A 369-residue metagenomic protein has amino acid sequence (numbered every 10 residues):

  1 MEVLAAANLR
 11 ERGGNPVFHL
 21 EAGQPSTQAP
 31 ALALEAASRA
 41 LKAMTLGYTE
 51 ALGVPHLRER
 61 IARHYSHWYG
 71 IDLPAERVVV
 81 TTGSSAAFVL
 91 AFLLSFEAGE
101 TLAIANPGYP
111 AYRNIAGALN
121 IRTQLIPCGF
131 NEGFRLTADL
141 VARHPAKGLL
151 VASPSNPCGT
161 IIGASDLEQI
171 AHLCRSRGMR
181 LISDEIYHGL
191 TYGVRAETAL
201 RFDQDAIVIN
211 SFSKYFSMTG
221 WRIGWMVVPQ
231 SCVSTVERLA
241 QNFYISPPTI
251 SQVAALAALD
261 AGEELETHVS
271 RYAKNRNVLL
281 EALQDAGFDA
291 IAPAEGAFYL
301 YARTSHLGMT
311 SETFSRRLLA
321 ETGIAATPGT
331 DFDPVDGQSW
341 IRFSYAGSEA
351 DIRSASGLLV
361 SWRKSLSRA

Functional and structural regions predicted by a protein language model:
M1-G83, L90, A258-A261, V278 (+1 more regions): N-terminal small-domain helix-loop-helix segment of the aminotransferase-like
R63, G308-T310, R317-A326, F332-A369: PLP-dependent enzyme catalytic core of the Aspartate aminotransferase-like
L94-A116: Conserved PLP-anchoring active-site segment centered on the Schiff-base-forming lysine
G129-V194: Active-site phosphate-binding strand-loop segment of PLP-dependent enzymes
R201-T235, P247-I250, S339: Active-site PLP attachment segment
Q230, P247-A261, T267-H268: Structural motif of enzymes handling amino- and sulfur-group chemistry
V236-Q241, L259-Q284: Structural signature of PLP-dependent enzymes
L256, Y272-L283, I291-T304: Conserved glycine-rich beta-strand-loop-beta hairpin in the small C-terminal domain of fold type I
